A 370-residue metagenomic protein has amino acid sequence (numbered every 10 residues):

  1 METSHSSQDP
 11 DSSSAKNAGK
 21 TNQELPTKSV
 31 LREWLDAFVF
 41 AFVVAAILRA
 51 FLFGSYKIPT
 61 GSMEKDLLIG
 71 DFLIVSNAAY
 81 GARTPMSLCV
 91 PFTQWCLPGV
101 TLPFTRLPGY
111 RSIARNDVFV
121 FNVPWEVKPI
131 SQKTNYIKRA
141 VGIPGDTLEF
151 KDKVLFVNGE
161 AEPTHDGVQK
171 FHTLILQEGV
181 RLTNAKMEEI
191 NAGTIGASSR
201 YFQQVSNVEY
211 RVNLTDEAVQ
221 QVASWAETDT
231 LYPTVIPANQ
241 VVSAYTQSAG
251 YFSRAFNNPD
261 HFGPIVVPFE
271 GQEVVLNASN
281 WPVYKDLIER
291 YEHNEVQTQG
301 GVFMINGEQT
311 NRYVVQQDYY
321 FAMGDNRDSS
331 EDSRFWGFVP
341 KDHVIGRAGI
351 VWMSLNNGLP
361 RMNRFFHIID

Functional and structural regions predicted by a protein language model:
E2-V30, I69-D370: Soluble "head" domains of membrane/secretory-pathway proteins
E33-F53: Hydrophobic membrane-insertion alpha-helices, especially the h-region of bacterial N-terminal signal peptides
I47, T60-G61, W336: Single-residue recognition of alpha-helix boundary sites
F53-L73: Alpha-helical transmembrane signal-anchor/signal-peptide segments
